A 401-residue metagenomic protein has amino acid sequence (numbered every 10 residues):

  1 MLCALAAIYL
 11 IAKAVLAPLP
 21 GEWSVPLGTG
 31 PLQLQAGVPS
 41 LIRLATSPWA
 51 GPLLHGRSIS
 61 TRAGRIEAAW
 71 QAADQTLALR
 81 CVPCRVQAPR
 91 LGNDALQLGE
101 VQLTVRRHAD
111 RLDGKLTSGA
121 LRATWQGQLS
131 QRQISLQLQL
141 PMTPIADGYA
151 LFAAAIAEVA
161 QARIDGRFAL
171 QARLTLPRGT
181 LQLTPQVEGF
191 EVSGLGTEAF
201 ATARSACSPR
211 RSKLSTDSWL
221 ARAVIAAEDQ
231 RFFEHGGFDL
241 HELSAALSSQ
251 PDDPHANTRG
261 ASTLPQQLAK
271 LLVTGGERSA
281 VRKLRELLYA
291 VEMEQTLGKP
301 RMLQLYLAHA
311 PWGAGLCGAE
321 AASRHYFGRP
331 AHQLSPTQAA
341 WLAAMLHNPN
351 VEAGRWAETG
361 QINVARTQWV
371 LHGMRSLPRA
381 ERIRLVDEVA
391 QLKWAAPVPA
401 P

Functional and structural regions predicted by a protein language model:
L2-P401: Juxtamembrane regions of bacterial inner-membrane/periplasmic proteins, predominantly the peptidoglycan biogenesis
